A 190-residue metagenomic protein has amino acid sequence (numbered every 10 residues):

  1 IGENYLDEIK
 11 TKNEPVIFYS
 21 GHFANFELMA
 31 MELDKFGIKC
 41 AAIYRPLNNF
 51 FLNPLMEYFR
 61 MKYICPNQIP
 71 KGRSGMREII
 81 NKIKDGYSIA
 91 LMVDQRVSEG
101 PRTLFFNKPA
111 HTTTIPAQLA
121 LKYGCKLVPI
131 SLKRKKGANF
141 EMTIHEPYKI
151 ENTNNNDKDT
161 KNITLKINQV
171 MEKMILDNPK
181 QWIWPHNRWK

Functional and structural regions predicted by a protein language model:
D7-P15, K35, R73-K190: Non-catalytic C-terminal accessory region of glycerolipid acyltransferases and related lyso-lipid remodeling enzymes
K12-G72, S98-T103, R134: Catalytic core of membrane glycerolipid acyltransferases/transacylases, capturing the structured, soluble-facing
